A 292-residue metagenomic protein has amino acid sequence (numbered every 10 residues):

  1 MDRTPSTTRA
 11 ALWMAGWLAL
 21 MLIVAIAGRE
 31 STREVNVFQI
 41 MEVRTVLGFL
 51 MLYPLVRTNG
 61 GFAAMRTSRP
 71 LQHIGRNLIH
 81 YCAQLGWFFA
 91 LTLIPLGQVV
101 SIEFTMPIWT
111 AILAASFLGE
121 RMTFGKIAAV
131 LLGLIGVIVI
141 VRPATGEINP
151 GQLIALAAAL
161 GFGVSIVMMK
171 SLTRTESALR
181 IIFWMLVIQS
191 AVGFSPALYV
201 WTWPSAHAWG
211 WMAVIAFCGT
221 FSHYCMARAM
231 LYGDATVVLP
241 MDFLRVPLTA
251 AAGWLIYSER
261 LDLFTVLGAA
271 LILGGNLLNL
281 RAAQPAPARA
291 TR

Functional and structural regions predicted by a protein language model:
M1-A19, F49-G75, V187-V214, Y224-D234 (+1 more regions): Membrane-interface interhelical linkers
L18-I26, Y53, N77-L85, P107-I112 (+7 more regions): Hydrophobic/small/kink-forming positions within alpha-helical transmembrane segments of polytopic membrane proteins
I26-R29, F38, F49-L52, T145-P204 (+1 more regions): Transmembrane alpha-helical segments that form core, pore/gating elements of small-molecule transporters/exporters
V35-G48, F88-M106, I148-G161, S205-G219 (+1 more regions): Structural signature of hydrophobic alpha-helical transmembrane segments
F89, M106-A128, P247-V266: C-terminal transmembrane-helix exit sites in multi-pass transporters
V99-T105, L172-M185, H223-W254: Helix-helix packing/entry segments at the starts of transmembrane helices
G125-V141, F162, F264-A283: Hydrophobic transmembrane alpha-helices of multi-pass small-molecule transport proteins
P247-R292: C-terminal-most transmembrane helix of multi-pass membrane proteins
